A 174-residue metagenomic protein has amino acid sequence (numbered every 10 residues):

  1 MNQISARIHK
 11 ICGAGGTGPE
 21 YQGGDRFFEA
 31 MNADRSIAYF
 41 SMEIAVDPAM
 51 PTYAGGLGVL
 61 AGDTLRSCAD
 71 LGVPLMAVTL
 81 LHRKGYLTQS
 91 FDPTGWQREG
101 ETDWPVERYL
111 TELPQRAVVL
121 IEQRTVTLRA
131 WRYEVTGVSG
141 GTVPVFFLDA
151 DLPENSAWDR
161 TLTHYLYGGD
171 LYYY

Functional and structural regions predicted by a protein language model:
M1-Y174: Catalytic cores of carbohydrate-active enzymes across secretory and cytosolic contexts
